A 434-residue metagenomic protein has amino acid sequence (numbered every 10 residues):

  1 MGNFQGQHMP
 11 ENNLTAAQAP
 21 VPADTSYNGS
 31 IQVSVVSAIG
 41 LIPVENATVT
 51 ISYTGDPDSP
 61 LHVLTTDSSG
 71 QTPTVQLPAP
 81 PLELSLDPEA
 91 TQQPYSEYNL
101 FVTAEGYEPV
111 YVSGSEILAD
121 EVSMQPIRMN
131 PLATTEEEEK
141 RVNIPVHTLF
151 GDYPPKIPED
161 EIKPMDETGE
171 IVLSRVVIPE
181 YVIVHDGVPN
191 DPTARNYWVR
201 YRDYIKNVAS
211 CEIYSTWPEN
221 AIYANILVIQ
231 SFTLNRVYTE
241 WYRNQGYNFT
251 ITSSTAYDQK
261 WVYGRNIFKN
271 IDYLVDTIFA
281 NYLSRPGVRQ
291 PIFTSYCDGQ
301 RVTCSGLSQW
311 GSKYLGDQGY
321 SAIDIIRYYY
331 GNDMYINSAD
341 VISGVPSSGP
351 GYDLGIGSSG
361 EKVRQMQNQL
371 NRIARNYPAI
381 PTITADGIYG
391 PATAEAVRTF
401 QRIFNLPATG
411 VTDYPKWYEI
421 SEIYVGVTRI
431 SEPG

Functional and structural regions predicted by a protein language model:
G2-D24, N46-T50, T65, Q71 (+2 more regions): Conserved, single-site charged/polar hotspot
P22, S26-N28, Q32-E45, T54-D56: Structural motif
S26, I42, Q93-Y95, D120: Short coil/turn motifs at beta-sheet boundaries
G29, P60, S96: Exposed loop/turn and edge beta-strand positions of beta-sandwich/beta-sheet ligand-binding modules
D56-S85: Short, acidic Ser/Thr/Gly-rich low-complexity loop/linker segments typical of extracellular and cell-surface proteins
L82-S113: A short, solvent-exposed loop/turn motif at the edges and junctions of modular extracellular/periplasmic domains
